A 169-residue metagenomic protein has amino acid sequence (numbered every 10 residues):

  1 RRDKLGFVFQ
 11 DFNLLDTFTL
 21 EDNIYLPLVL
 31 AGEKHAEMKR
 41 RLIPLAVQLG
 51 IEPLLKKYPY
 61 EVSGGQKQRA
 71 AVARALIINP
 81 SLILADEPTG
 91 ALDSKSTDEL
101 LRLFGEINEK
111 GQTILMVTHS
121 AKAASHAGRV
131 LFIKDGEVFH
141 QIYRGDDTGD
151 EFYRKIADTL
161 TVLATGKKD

Functional and structural regions predicted by a protein language model:
F18-Y25: Short coil-to-helix segment of the ABC ATPase nucleotide-binding domain corresponding to the Q-loop/switch region
K57-Y60, I78, K110: Conserved signature/switch motifs of ABC ATPase nucleotide-binding domains
Y58-V62, Q66-Q68: Conserved ABC ATPase signature
V72: Hydrophobic anchor residue at the start of the ABC signature
I83-D86: Catalytic Walker B motif of ABC-type/P-loop ATPase nucleotide-binding domains
S94-S96: Helix N-cap at the start of a conserved alpha-helix in ABC-type nucleotide-binding domains
E137-T161: Conserved beta-strand-loop-alpha-helix hinge in the C-terminal portion of ABC ATPase nucleotide-binding domains
